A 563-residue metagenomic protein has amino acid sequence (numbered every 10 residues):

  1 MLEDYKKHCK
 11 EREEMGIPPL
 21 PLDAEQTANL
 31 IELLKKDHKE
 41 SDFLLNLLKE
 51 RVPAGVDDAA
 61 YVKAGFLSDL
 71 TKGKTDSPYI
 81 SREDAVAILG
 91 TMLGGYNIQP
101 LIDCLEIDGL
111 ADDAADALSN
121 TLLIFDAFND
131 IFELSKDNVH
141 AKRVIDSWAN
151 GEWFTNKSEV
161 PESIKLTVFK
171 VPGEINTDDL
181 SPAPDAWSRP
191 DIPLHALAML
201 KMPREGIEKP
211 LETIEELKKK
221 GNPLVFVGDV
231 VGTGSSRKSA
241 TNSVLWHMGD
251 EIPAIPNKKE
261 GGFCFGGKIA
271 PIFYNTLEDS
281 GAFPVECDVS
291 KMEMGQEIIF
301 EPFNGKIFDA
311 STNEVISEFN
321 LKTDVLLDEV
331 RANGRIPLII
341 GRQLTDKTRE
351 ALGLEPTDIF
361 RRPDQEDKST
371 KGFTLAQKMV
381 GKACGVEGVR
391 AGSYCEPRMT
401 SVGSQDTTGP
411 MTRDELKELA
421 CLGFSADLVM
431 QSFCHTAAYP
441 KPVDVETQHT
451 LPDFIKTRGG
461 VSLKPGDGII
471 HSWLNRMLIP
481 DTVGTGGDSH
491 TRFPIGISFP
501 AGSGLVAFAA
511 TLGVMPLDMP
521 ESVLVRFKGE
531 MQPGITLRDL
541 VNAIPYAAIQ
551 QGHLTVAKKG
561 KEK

Functional and structural regions predicted by a protein language model:
L2-I31, L326-I339: Amphipathic alpha-helical packing elements
L22, E40, R51-G55, R82-I88 (+1 more regions): Ligand-binding pocket scaffold of soluble enzyme catalytic domains
A24-E32, A54-G73, M92-E106, L123-S135: Amphipathic alpha-helical scaffolding segments comprising HEAT/armadillo-like alpha-solenoid repeats
T27-K35, P397-G403: Amphipathic alpha-helical segments that form the core helices of the histone-fold
K35-K39, K72-I80, D103-A111, L134-V139: Short coil turns that connect the paired helices of HEAT/ARM alpha-solenoid repeats
H38-V62, S77-Y79: An N-terminal, globular interaction/scaffold subdomain
E40-L44, L48, S81-I88, A114-L118 (+1 more regions): Conserved hydrophobic register position within alpha-solenoid helical repeats
N97, L101, E106, D113-K563: Fe-S-dependent hydro-lyases/dehydratases of central metabolism
